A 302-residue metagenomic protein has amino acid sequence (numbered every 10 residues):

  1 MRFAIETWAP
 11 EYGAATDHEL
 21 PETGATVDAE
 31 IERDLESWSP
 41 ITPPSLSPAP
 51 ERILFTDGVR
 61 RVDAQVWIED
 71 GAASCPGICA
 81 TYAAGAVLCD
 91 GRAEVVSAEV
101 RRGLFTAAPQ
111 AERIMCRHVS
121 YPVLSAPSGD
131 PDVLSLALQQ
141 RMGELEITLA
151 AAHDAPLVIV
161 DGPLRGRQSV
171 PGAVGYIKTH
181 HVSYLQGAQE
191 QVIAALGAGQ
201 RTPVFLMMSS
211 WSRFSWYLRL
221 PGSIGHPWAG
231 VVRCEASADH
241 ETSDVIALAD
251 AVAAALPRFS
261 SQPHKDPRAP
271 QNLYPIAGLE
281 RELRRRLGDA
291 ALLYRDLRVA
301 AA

Functional and structural regions predicted by a protein language model:
M1-S47, E51-R52, Q65-I68, R92-A302: Long, contiguous domain-sized segments
L54-T56: Short hydrophobic beta-strand that contains or immediately precedes a catalytic carboxylate
V59, D63-R102: Adenosine ribonucleotide-centric catalytic and binding domains
